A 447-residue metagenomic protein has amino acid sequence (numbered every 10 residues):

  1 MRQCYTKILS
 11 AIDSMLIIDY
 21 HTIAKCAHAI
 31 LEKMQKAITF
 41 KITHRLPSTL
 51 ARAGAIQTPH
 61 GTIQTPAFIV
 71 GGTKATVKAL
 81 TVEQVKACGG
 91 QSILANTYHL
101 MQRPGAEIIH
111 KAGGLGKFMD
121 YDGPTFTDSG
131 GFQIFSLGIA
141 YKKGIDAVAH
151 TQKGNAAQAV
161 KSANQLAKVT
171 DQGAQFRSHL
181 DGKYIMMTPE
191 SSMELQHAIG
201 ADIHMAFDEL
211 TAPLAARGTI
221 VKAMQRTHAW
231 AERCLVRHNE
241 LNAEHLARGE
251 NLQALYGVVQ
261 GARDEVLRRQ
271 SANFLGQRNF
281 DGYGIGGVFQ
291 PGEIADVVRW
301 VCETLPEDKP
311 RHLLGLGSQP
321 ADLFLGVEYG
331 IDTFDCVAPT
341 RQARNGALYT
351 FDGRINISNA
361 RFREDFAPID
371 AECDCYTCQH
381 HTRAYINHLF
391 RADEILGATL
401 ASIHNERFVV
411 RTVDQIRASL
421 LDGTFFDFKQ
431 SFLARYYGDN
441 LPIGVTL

Functional and structural regions predicted by a protein language model:
T6, T22, A27-A29: Short hydrophobic alpha-helical segments enriched in small aliphatic residues
M34-R248, A360-R363: Non-catalytic, usually N-terminal nucleic-acid engagement modules in DNA/RNA processing proteins
Q35-A55, I63-G72, T76-A79, F207-L214 (+1 more regions): C-terminal extensions of enzymes
G61, I93, D128, Q196 (+5 more regions): Conserved, mostly hydrophobic/aromatic
S191, L195-I199, K222, R226-R233 (+5 more regions): A non-catalytic, amphipathic alpha-helix used as a structural packing/dimerization or gating element in enzyme scaffolds
Q225-H228, L235-R237, L241-H245, E250-I369: Glycine-rich phosphate/ribose-binding loops and adjacent secondary-structure elements that form binding surfaces
